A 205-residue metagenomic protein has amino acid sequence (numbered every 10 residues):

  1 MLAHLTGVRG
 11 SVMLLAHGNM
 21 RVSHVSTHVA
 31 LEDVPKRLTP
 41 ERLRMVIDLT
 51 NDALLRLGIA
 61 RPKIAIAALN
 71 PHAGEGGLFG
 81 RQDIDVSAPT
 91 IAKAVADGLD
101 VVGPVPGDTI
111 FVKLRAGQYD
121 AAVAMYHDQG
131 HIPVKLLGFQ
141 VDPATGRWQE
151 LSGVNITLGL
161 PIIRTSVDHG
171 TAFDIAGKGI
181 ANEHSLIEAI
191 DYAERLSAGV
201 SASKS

Functional and structural regions predicted by a protein language model:
M1-Q82, P89-S205: Anion-binding alpha/beta catalytic cores of soluble intermediary-metabolism enzymes, centered on
